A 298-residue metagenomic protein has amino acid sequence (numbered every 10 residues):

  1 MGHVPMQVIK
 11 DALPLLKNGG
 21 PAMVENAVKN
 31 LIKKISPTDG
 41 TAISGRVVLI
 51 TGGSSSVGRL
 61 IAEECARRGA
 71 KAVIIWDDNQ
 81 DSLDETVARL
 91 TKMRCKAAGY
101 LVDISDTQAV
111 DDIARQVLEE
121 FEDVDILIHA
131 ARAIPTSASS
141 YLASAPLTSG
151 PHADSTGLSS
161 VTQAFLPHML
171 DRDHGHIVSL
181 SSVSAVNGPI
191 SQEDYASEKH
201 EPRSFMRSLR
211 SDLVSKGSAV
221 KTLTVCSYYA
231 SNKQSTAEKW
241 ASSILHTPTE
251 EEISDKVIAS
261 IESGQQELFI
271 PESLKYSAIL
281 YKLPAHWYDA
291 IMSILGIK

Functional and structural regions predicted by a protein language model:
M1-V47, A290-K298: Non-catalytic terminal and boundary segments that flank Rossmann-like NAD(P)-dependent oxidoreductase
K33-I74: Canonical Rossmann dinucleotide-binding motif of NAD(H)/NADP(H)-dependent dehydrogenases/reductases, specifically
A70-E85: Conserved glycine-rich Rossmann-like NAD(P)H-binding loop of the short-chain dehydrogenase/reductase
E119, I134-P151, S191: Conserved mid-core segment of classical short-chain dehydrogenase/reductases
T162, E198: Active-site helix of classical SDR
S182: Residue(s) in the substrate-gating loop at a strand-loop-helix junction that position the organic substrate next
S211-E272: SDR active-site lid
